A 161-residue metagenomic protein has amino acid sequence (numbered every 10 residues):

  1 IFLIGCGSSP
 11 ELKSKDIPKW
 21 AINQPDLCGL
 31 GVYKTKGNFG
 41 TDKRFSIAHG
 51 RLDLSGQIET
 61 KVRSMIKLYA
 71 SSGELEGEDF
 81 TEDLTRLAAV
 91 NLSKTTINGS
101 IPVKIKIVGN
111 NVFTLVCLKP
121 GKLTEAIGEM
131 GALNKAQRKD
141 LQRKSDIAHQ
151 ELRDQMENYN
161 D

Functional and structural regions predicted by a protein language model:
C6-D161: Domain-level marker for long, solvent-exposed, non-transmembrane regions
